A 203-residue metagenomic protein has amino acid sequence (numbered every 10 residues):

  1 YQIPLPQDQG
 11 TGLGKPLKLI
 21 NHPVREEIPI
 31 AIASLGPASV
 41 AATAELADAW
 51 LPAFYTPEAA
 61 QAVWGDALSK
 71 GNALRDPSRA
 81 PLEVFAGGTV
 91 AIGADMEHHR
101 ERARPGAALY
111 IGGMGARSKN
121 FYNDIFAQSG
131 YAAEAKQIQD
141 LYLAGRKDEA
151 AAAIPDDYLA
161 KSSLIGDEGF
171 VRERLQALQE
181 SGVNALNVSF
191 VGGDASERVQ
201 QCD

Functional and structural regions predicted by a protein language model:
Y1-A49, A53-L82, K136-L141, R146: Internal, glycine-rich beta/alpha segment that forms the wall or movable "lid" of small-molecule/cofactor binding
R25-L35, V90-I92, D157-E168: Active-site mouth loops of central-metabolism enzymes
S39, G93, A195: Flexible, glycine-rich phosphate/dinucleotide-binding loops and adjacent beta-alpha linkers at cofactor/substrate
A44, F54, E58-Q61, G65 (+3 more regions): C-terminal amphipathic alpha-helical "assembly" element that mediates oligomerization/partner interfaces or acts as
S78-G87, R117: A generic structural motif
A86-E97: Short, conserved secondary-structure transition motifs
